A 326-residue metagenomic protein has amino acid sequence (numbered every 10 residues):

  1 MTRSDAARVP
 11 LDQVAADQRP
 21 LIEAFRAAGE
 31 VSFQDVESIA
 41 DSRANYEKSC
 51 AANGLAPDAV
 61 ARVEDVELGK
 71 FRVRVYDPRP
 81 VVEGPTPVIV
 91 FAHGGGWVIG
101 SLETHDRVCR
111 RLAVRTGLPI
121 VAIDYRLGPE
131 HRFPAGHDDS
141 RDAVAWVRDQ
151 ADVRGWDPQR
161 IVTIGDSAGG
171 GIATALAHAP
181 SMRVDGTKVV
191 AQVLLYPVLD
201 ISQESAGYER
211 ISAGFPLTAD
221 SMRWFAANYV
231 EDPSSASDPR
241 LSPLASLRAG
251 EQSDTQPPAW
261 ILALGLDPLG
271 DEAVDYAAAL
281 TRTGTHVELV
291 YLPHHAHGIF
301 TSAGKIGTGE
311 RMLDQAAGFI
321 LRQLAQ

Functional and structural regions predicted by a protein language model:
M1-V75, A325-Q326: A glycine/proline-hinged amphipathic helix-loop "lid/cap" segment that gates access to hydrophobic ligand pockets
P85-G95: Short beta-strand element of the alpha/beta-hydrolase
H93-V98, L266: Active-site glycine-rich loops that stabilize anionic/oxyanionic intermediates across multiple enzyme folds
E103-A122: Short amphipathic alpha-helix adjacent to the substrate-entry channel of hydrolases
H131-A151: Alpha/beta-hydrolase active-site loop
R148-T163, R183: Gly/Ser-rich "nucleophile elbow"/oxyanion-hole loop immediately N-terminal to the catalytic nucleophile in hydrolases
Q159, T174-Q326: Alpha/beta hydrolase fold serine-hydrolase catalytic domain that processes acyl esters and thioesters
G165, G169, A173: Gly/Ala-rich beta-loop-alpha elbow adjacent to hydrolase catalytic centers
